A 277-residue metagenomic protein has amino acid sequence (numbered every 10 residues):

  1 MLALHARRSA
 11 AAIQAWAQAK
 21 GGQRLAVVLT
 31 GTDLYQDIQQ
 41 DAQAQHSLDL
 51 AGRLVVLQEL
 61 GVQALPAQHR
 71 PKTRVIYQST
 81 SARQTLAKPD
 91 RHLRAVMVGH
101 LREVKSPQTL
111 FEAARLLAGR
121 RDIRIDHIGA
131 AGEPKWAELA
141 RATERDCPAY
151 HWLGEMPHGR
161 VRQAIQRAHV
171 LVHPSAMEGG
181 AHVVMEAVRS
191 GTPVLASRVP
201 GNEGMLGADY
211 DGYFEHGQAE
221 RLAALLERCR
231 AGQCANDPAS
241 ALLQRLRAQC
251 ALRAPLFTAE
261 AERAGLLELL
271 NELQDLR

Functional and structural regions predicted by a protein language model:
L48, E155-M156, Q163-A168: Short alpha-helical donor nucleotide-sugar binding micro-motif in glycosyltransferases
D49-A82: A short, active-site helix/loop in glycosyltransferases that binds the activated sugar's phosphate group
A87-K105, F111-R115, I125-D126: Conserved donor-binding/catalytic core segment of Leloir-type glycosyltransferases
R124-E138, G154: Glycosyltransferase donor-sugar binding loop
E138-M156: Nucleotide-activated donor-binding/catalytic signature segment of Leloir-type glycosyltransferases, i.e., the conserved
A176: Aromatic "clamp/platform" in nucleotide-sugar-dependent glycosyltransferases that forms part of the donor/acceptor
P193-A196: Short hydrophobic beta-strand element within catalytic cores of glycosyltransferases and related nucleotide-activated
A208-E220, E227-C234: Conserved acidic donor-binding segment of nucleotide-sugar-dependent glycosyltransferases
